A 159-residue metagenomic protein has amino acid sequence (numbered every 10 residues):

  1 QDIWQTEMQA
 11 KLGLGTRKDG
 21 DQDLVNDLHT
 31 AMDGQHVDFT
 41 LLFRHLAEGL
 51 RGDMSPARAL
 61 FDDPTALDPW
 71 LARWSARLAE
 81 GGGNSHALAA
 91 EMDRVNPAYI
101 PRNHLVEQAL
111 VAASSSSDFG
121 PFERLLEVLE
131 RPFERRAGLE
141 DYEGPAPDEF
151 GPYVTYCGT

Functional and structural regions predicted by a protein language model:
Q1-T159: Regulatory N- and C-terminal appendages and interdomain linkers associated with kinase/kinase-like NTP transferase
